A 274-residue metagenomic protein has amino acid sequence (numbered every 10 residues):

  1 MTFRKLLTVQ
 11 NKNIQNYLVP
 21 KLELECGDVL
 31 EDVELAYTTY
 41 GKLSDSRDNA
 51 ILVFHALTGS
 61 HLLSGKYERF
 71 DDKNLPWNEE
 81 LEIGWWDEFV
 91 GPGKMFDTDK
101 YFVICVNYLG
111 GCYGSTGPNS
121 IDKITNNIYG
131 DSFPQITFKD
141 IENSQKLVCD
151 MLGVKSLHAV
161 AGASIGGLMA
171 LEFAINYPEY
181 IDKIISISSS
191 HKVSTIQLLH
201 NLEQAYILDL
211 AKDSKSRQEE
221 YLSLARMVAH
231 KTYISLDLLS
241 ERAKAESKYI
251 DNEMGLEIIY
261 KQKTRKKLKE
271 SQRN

Functional and structural regions predicted by a protein language model:
M1-V53, L62, Y67: Catalytic-loop region of hydrolases
E31, S46, T98-D99, L152-K155 (+1 more regions): Structured loop/turn residues at beta-strand edges in well-structured enzyme cores
T38, D48-D122: N-terminal cap/lid subdomain of alpha/beta-hydrolase-fold enzymes
S115-Q135: Short acidic, low-complexity segments enriched in Ser/Thr/Gly/Pro
N127-I128, S132, K139-A159: Conserved acidic catalytic loop of the alpha/beta-hydrolase fold
K155-T195: Conserved hydrolase catalytic core segment
Y180, S186-L268: Alpha/beta-hydrolase-fold enzymes
